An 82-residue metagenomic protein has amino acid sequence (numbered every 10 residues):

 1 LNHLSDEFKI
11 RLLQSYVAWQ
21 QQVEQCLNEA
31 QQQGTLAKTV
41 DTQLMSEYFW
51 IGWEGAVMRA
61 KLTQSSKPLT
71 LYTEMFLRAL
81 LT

Functional and structural regions predicted by a protein language model:
L1-Q21: Short secondary-structure transition hinges
I10, E54-G55: Positions in alpha-helical segments
V17-Q33, Q43, G52, R59-T82: C-terminal peripheral helix-coil segments that are non-catalytic and often amphipathic
K38, T42-S46: Membrane-interface starts of transmembrane alpha-helices
